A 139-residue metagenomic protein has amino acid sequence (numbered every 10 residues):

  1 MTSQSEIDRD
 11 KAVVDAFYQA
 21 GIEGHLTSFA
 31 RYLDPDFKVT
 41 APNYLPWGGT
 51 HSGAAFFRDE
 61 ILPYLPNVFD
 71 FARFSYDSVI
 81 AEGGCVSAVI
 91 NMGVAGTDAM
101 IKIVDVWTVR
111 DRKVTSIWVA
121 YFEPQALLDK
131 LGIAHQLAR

Functional and structural regions predicted by a protein language model:
M1-R139: C-terminal and inter-domain tail/linker signature
